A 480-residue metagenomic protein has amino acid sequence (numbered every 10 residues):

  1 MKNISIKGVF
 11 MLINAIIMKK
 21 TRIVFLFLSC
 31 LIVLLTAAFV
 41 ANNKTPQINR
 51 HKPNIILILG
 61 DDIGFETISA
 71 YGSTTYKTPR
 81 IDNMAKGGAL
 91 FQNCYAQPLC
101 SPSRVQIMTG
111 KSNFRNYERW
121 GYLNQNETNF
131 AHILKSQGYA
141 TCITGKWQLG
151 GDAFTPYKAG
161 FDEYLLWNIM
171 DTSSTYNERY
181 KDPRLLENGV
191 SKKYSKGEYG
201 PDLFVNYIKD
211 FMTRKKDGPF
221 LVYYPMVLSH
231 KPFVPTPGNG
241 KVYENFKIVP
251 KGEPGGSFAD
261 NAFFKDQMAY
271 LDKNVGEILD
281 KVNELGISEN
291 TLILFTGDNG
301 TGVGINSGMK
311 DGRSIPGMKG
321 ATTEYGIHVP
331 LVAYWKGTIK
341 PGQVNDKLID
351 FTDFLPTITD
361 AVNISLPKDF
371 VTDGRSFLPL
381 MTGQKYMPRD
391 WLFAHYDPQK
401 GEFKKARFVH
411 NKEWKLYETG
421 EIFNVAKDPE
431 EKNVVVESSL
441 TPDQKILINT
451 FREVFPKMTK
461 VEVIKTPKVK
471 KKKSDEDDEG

Functional and structural regions predicted by a protein language model:
M1-R50: Bacterial Sec-dependent N-terminal signal peptides
A37-Y417, P429-G480: Formylglycine-dependent sulfatase
